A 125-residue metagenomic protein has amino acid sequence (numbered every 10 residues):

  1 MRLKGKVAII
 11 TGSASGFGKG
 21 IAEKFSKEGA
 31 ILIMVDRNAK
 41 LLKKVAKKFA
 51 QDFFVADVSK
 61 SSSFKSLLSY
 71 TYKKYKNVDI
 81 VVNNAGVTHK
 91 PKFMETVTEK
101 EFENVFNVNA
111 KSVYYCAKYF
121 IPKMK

Functional and structural regions predicted by a protein language model:
L3-I31: Canonical Rossmann dinucleotide-binding motif of NAD(H)/NADP(H)-dependent dehydrogenases/reductases, specifically
E28-K44: Conserved glycine-rich Rossmann-like NAD(P)H-binding loop of the short-chain dehydrogenase/reductase
A39-K40, A56-S66, E99: The beta1-alpha1 cofactor-binding region of Rossmann-like NAD(H)/NADP(H)-dependent oxidoreductases
D79-I80, E103: Conserved catalytic-site loops of classical short-chain dehydrogenases/reductases
A85-K90: Conserved NAD(P)H cofactor-binding loop of Rossmann-fold oxidoreductase domains
K92-M94, T98-E103: Substrate-binding pocket helix/loop in short-chain dehydrogenase/reductase
A117-K118: A short, exposed helix-loop element centered on a Lys and neighboring polar residues
